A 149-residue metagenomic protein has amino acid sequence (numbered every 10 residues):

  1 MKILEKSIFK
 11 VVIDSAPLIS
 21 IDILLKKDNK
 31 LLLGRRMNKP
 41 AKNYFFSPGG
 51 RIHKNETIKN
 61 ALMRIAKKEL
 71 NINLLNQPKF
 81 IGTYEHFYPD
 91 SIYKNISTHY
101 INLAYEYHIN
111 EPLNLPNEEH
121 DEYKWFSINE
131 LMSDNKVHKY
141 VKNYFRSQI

Functional and structural regions predicted by a protein language model:
M1-D22, N95: Acidic, metal-coordinating catalytic segment for phosphate/diphosphate chemistry, firing primarily on the Nudix
S15, I19, L24, K39-F45: N-terminal first-folded block
I19-I21, I101-L103, D121: Change "...and in nucleic-acid phosphodiester-cleaving endonucleases..." to "...and in nucleic-acid processing enzymes
K27: A cytosolic small-molecule/anion-sensing beta-strand core signal
K30-I72: Conserved Nudix-box catalytic region and its N-terminal flanking loop in Nudix hydrolases and closely related
N71-P112: Active-site segment of metal-dependent pyrophosphate-handling enzymes, primarily the Nudix hydrolase catalytic core
A104-H108, N114-R146: NUDIX/MutT-family hydrolases
